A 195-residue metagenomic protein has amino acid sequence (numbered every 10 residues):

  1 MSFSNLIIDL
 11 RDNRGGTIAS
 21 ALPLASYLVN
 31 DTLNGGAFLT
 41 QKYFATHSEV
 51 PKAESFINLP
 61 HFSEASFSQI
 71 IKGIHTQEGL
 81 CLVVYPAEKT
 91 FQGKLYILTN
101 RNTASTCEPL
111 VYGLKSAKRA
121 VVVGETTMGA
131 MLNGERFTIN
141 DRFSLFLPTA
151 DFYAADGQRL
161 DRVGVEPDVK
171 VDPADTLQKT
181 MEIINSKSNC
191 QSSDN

Functional and structural regions predicted by a protein language model:
M1-N195: C-terminal "post-core" interaction segments
